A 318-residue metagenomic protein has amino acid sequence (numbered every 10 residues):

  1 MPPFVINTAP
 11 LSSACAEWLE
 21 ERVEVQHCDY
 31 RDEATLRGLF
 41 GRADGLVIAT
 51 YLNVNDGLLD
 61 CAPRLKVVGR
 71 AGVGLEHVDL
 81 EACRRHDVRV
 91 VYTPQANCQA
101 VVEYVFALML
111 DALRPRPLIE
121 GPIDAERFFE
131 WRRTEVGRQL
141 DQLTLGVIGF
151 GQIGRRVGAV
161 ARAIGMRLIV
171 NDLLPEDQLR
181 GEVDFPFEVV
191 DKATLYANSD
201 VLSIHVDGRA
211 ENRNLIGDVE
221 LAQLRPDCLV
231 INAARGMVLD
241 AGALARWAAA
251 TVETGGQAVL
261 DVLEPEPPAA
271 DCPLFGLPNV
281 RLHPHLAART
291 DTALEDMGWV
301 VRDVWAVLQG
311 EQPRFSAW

Functional and structural regions predicted by a protein language model:
M1-V91, G217: An N-terminal-biased, well-structured beta-alpha scaffold segment characteristic of Rossmann-like dinucleotide-binding
P2, L65, D141-T144, D227: Phosphate-coordination loops involved in phosphoryl transfer and adenosine-cofactor binding
V54-G57, L173-P273: Rossmann-like adenosine-cofactor binding region
H86-V88, P94-T144, A159: Phosphate-binding beta-alpha-beta segment of Rossmann-like dinucleotide-binding domains, i.e., the NAD(P)
F150-G151: Glycine-rich Rossmann-fold phosphate-binding loop(s) that bind the pyrophosphate of adenine dinucleotide cofactors
G154-R155: N-terminal Rossmann-fold NAD(P) dinucleotide-binding loop
P268-A269, L277-M297, D303: Adenosine-phosphate binding glycine-rich loop
E295-W318: NAD(P)-dependent dehydrogenase/reductase Rossmann-like domain
